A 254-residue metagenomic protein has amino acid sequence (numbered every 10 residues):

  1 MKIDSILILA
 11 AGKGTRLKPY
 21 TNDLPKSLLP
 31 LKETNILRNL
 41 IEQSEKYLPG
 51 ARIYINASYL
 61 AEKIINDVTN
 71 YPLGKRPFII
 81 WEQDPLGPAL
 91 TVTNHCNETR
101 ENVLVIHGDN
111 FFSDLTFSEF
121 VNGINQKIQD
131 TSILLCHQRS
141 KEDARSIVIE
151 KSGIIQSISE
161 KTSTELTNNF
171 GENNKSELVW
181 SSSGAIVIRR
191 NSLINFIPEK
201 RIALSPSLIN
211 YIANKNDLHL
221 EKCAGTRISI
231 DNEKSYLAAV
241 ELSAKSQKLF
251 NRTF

Functional and structural regions predicted by a protein language model:
M1-I8, R16, T34-G108, F112 (+3 more regions): Conserved N-terminal catalytic core of the sugar/cofactor nucleotidyltransferase
I6-A11, S27-P30: A conserved hydrophobic helix/loop-capping motif in glycosyltransferases and polysaccharide synthases
D23-R38: Short catalytic helix/loop segments, enriched in acidic residues and glycine and frequently bearing histidine
P30, L135, V148, V187-R189 (+1 more regions): Short, well-ordered beta-strand micro-motif
G50, R100, I128-T131, N216: Short, high-confidence coil segments that cap the C-terminus of an alpha-helix and link into the following beta-strand
N56-S58, I80-Q83, L134, K161 (+1 more regions): Conserved beta-strand termini and adjacent loop/short-helix elements that scaffold enzyme active sites in alpha/beta
Y59, S132-I149: Short beta-strand-to-loop element that shapes/binds the nucleotide-sugar donor at the catalytic cleft/hinge
L104, F111, S118-N125, R139 (+1 more regions): Catalytic-core segments of class I nucleotidyltransferases/pyrophosphorylases that form NMP-activated intermediates
